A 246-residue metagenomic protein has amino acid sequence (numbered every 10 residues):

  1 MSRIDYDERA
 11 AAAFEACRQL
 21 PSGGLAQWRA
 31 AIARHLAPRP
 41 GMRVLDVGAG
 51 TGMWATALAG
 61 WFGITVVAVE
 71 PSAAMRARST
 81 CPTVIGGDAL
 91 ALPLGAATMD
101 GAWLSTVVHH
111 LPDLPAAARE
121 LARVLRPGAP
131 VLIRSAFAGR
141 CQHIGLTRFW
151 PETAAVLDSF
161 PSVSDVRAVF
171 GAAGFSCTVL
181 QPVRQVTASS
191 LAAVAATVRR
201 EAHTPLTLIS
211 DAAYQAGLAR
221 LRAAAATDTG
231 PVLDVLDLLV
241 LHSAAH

Functional and structural regions predicted by a protein language model:
M1-R39, M53-A57, M75, R200: Conserved class I S-adenosyl-L-methionine
P21-L25, M53, C177-H246: Conserved Class I S-adenosyl-L-methionine
L45-V47, T51-A91: Class I SAM-dependent methyltransferase SAM/SAH-binding core
W103: A conserved beta-strand element that flanks and buttresses the S-adenosyl-L-methionine
T106-H110: Short catalytic micro-motifs in class I SAM-dependent methyltransferases
P115-P130: A short glycine-rich, Lys/Arg-flanked "PGG" loop and its adjoining helix->strand segment in the class I
P130-P161: Conserved class I S-adenosyl-L-methionine
S159-A173: Short alpha-helix
